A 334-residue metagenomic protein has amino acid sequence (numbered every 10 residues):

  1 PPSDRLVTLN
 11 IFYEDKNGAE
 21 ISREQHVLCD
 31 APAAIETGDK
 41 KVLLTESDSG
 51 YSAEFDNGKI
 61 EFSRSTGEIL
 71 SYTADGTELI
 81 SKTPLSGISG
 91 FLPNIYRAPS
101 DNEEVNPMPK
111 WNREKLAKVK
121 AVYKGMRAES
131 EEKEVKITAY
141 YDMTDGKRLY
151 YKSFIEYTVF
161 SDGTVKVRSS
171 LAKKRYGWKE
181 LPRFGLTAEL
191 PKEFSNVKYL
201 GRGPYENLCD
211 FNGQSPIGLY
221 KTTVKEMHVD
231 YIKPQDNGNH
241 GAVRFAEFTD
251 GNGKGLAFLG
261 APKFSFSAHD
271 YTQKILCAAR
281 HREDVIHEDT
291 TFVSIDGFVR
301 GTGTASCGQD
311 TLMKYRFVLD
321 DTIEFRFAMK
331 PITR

Functional and structural regions predicted by a protein language model:
P1-G18: Intrinsically disordered, low-complexity Pro/Gly/Ser/Thr-rich segments with frequent PxxP/GP/PP motifs and embedded
P2, A31-R334: Beta-strand/loop-rich accessory regions of lumenal/periplasmic or secreted enzymes, predominantly carbohydrate-active
G18-A31: Edge beta-strands of extracellular beta-sandwich domains
